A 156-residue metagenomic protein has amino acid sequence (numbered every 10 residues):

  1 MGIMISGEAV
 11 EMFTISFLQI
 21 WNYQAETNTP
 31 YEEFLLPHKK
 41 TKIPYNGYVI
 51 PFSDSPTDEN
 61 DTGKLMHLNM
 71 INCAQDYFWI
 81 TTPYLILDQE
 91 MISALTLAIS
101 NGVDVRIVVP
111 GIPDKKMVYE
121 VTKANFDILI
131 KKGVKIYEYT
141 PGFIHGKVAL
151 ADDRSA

Functional and structural regions predicted by a protein language model:
M1-A156: Charged, low-complexity intrinsically disordered terminal segments
